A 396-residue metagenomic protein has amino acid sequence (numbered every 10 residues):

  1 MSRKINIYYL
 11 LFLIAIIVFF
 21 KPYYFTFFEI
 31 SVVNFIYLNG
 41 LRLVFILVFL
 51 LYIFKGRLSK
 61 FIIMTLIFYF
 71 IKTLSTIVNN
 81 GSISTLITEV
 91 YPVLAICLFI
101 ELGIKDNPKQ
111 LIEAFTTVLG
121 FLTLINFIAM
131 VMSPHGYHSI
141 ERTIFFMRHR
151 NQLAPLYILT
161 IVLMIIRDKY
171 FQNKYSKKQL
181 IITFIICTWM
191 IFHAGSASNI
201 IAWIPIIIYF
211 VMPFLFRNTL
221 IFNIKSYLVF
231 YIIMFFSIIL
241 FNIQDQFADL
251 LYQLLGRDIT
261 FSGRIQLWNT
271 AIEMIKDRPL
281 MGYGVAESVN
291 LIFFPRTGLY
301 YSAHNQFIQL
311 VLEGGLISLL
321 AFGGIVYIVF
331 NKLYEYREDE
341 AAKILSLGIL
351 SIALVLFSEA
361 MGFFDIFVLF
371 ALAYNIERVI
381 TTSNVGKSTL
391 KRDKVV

Functional and structural regions predicted by a protein language model:
M1-F54, I67-N79, A129-M132, I352 (+1 more regions): N-terminal signal-anchor transmembrane segment
K4-L11, F61-F68, F99-F127, Y170-S176: Interfacial loop-to-transmembrane-helix boundary motif in multi-pass membrane proteins
Y24, Q253-G314: Long extracytoplasmic/lumenal interhelical loops at the membrane interface of multi-pass membrane proteins
L38, L43, I63-T73, N80-G103 (+1 more regions): Aromatic-anchored transmembrane helix interface
F54-K55, S59, Y175-K177, E313-A353 (+1 more regions): Hydrophobic transmembrane alpha-helices and their immediate junctions
Q110-G136, R148-F214: Alpha-helical transmembrane segments of multi-pass inner-membrane proteins
I128, P213-L255, E273-K276: A membrane-periplasm/extracellular boundary helix in multi-pass inner-membrane enzymes that assemble envelope glycans
V162, K343-L356, A360-V396: Transmembrane alpha-helices of multi-pass inner-membrane enzymes
